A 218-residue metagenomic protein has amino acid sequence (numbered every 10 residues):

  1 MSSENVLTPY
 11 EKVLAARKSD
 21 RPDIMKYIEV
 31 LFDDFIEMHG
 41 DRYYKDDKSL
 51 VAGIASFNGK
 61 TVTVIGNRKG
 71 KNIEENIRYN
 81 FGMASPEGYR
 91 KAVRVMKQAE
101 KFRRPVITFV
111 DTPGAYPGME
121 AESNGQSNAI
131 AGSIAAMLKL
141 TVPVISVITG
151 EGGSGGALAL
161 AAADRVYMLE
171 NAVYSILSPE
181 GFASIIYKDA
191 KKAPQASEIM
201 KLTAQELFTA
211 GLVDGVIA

Functional and structural regions predicted by a protein language model:
M1-V62, G66-K69, F81: Intrinsically disordered, low-complexity segments enriched in small/flexible residues
N5, Y27, K69-I73, I107-V110 (+2 more regions): Short amphipathic alpha-helical segments, especially helix-boundary/capping motifs
K18-M25, E29, P86-Y89, S127 (+3 more regions): Electropositive phosphate-/nucleotide-binding environments in soluble metabolic enzymes
D20, F32-G40, M96, E100 (+3 more regions): Structural signal for hydrophobic packing residues in well-ordered secondary-structure cores of soluble enzyme domains
S56, V62-L138, V144-T149, S154: Cleft-lining beta-strand/loop regions that shape enzyme active-site pockets
V110-A218: Conserved catalytic cores of soluble enzyme domains, especially glycine-rich substrate-binding beta-alpha loops
